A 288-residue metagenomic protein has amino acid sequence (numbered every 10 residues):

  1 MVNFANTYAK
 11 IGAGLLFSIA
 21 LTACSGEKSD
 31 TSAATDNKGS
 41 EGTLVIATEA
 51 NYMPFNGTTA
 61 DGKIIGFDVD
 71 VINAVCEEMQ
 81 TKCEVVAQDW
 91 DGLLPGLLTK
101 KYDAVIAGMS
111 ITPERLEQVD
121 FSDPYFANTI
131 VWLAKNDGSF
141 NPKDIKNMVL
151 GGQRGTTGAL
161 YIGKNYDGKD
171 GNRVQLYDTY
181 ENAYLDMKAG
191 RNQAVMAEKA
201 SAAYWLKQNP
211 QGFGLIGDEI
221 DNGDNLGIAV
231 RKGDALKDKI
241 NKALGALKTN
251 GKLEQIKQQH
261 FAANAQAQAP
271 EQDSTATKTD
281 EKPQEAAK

Functional and structural regions predicted by a protein language model:
A20-A23: C-terminal motif of bacterial Sec signal peptides marking the signal peptidase cleavage site
G26-A33, K82, T157-D178, F213-G217 (+1 more regions): Ligand-binding clefts/hinges and TM-proximal coupling segments of bilobed small-molecule sensing domains
A33-G108: Extracytoplasmic small-molecule ligand-binding "clamshell" domains of the periplasmic binding protein/Venus flytrap
A33-N37, A134-L150, D238: Flexible hinge/capping segments at coil-to-helix
L44-T48, P142-G158: Short loop->beta-strand "edge-of-pocket" segments that line small-molecule binding or catalytic clefts across diverse
A50, F126-A134, K199, A203 (+2 more regions): Periplasmic-binding protein-like
N73, E77-E78, V86-A87, D91-A104 (+5 more regions): Short helices/loops that flank or line small-molecule/ion binding pockets
M109-E117, G163, D186-A189, Q193-N222: A ligand-binding cleft/hinge motif common to bilobed small-molecule-binding domains
